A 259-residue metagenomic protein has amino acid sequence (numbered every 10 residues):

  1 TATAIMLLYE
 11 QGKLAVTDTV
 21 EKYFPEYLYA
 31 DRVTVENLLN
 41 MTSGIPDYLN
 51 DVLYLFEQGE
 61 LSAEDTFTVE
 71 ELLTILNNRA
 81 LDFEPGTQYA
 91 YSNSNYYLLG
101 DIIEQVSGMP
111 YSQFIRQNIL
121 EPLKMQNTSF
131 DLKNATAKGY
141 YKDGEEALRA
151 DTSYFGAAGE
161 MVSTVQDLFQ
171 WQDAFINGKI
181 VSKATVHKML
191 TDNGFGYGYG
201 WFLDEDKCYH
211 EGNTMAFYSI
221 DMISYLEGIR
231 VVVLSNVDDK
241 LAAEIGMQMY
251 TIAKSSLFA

Functional and structural regions predicted by a protein language model:
T1-A2, V35, V69, G246: A general structural signal for well-ordered alpha-helical segments in protein cores
T1-T17, Y96-E104, L168, G228: Active-site SXXK
A2, Y27-A30, N40: Active-site-adjacent structural elements in enzyme catalytic domains
A15-A30, P122-L123: Short, glycine/proline-biased beta-turn/loop segments that scaffold the active-site neighborhood
R32-M215, I220: Short, surface-exposed loop or secondary-structure junction motifs that flank catalytic or metal-binding residues
I220-D238: Short, well-ordered beta-strand elements
D238-A259: Short, gly/Ser/Thr-rich active-site loops of penicillin-recognizing serine hydrolases
